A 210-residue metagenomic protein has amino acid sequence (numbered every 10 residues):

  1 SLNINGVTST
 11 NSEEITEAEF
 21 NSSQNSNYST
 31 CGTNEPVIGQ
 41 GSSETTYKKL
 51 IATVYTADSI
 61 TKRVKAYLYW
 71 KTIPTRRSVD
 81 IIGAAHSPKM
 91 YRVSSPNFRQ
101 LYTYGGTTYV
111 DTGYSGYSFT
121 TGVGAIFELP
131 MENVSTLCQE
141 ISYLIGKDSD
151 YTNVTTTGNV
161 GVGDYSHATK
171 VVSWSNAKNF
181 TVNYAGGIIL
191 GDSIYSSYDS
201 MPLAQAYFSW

Functional and structural regions predicted by a protein language model:
S1-E44: N-terminal propeptides/leader regions of secreted preproproteins that are proteolytically removed before maturation
S26-W210: Mature secreted bioactive peptide module from preproproteins
